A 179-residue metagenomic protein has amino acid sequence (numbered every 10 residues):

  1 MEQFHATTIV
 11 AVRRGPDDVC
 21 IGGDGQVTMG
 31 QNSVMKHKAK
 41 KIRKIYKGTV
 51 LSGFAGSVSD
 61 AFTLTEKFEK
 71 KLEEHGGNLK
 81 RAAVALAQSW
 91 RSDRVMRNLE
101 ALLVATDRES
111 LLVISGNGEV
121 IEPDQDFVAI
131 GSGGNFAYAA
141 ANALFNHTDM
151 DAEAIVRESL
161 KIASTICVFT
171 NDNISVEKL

Functional and structural regions predicted by a protein language model:
M1-R97, G134-Y138, A143-M150: Conserved short S/T/G-enriched processing/targeting/catalytic segments and their helical context
Q3-I9, Q88-W90, E109-L111, P123-Q125 (+2 more regions): C-terminal binding/interaction regions
R13-D18, I45-K47, T106-E109, G116 (+1 more regions): Short acidic-glycine loop/turn motifs at beta-strand connectors
G25-V27, V58, E109, G118 (+1 more regions): Acidic, glycine-rich active-site loops and adjacent beta-strand->loop/helix elements that engage anionic groups
Q31, F62, L72, L103 (+3 more regions): Solvent-exposed, non-transmembrane amphipathic alpha-helical segments
N32-M35, V104, V120, S159 (+1 more regions): Homeobox/homeodomain signature
N98-S132: Long, charge-patterned amphipathic alpha-helical coiled-coil/hairpin "stalk" segments used as oligomerization
